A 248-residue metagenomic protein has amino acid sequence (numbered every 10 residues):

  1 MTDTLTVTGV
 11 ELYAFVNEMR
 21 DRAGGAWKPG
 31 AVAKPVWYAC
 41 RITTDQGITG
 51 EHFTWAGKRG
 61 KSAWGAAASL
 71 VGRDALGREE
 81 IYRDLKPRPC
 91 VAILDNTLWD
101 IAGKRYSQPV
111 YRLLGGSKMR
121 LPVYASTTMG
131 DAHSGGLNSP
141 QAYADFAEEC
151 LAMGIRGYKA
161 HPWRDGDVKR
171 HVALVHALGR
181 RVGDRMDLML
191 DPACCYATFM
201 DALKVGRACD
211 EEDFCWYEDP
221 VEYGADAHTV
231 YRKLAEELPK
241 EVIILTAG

Functional and structural regions predicted by a protein language model:
M1-E51, W55: Structured beta-strand/loop patches that form or line metal/cofactor-binding pockets in enzymes
G9, I42-P109: Metal- or metallocofactor-binding catalytic centers and their adjacent structured scaffolds across diverse enzyme
D95-S134: Glycine-rich, aromatic-flanked loop segments that form ligand/cofactor-binding clefts across common enzyme folds
Q108-L113, Y143-C150: Short, charged beta->alpha transition segments
R120-A144, D191-F199: Active-site mouth loops of central-metabolism enzymes
A152-G157, F214: A structural motif
P162-D165, K169-G248: Catalytic core of soluble alpha/beta enzymes
